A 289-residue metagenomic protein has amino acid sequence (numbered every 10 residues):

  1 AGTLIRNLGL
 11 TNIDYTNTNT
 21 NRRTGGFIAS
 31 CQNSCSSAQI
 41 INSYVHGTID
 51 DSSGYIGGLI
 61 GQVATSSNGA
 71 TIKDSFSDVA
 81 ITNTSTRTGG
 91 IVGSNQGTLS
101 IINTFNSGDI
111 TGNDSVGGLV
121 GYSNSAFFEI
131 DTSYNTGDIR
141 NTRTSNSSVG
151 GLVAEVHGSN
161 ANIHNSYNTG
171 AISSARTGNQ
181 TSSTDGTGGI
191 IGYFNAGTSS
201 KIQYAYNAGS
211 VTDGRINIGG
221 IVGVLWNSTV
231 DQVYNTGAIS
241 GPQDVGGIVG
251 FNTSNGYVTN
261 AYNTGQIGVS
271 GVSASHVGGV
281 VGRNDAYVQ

Functional and structural regions predicted by a protein language model:
A1-Q289: Predominantly extracellular beta-rich ligand-binding scaffolds that present long acidic/polar faces for carbohydrate
